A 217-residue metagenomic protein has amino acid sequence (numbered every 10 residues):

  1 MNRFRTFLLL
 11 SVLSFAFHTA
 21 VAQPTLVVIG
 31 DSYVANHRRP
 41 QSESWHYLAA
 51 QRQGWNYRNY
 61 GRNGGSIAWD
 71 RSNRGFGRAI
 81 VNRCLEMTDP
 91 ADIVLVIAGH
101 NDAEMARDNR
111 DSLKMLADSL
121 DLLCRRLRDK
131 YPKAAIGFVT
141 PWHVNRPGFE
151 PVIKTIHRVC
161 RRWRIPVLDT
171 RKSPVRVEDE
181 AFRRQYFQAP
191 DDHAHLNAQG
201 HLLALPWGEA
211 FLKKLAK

Functional and structural regions predicted by a protein language model:
M1-I29, Y33-Q41, Y47-N56, N82-D92 (+4 more regions): N-terminal secretory targeting modules
T6, N109-A117, A194, A198: Flexible, glycine- and charge-enriched loops at secondary-structure boundaries
T25-V27, Y33-L113, D118, P147: Conserved SGNH/GDSL esterase-like catalytic core that processes O-acyl groups on lipids and polysaccharides
N56-R58, A135, R164-P166: Conserved beta-strand segments of alpha/beta enzyme cores
R62, H100, P141, T170-K172: Active-site loop/turn elements of alpha/beta-hydrolase fold enzymes, especially the short glycine-/histidine-rich
N73, H143-K217: Catalytic His-Asp segment of secreted/periplasmic serine-dependent ester chemistry enzymes
H100-N101, C124-H157: Active-site segments of SGNH/GDSL-like serine hydrolases that catalyze O-acetyl group transfer/hydrolysis on lipids
L116-L123, V152, A204: Hydrophobic alpha-helical membrane-association signature
